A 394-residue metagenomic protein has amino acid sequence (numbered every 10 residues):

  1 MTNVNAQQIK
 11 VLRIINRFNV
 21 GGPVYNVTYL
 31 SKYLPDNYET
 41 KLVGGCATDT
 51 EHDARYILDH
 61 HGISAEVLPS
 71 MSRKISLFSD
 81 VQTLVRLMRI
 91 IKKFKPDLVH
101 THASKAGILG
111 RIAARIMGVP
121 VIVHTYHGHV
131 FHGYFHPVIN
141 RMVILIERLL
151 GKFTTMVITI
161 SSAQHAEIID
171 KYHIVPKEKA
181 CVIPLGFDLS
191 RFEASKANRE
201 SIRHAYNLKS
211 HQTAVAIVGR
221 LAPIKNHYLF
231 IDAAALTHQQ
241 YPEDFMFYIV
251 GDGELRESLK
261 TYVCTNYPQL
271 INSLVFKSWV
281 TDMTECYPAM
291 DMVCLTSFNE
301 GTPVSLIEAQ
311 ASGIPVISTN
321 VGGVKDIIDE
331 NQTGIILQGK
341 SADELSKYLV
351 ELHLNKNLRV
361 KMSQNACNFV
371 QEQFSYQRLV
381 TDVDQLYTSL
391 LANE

Functional and structural regions predicted by a protein language model:
N5, I9, R13-G21, Y25-S79 (+2 more regions): N-terminal strand-loop element at the rim of the active site of nucleotide-sugar-dependent glycosyltransferases
V24-Y29, T213-L236, E254-S258, V304 (+2 more regions): A conserved mid-protein helix/loop that constitutes part of the nucleotide-sugar donor-binding site
F153-K179, F187-R191: A short, active-site helix/loop in glycosyltransferases that binds the activated sugar's phosphate group
H204, Y262, E344, E351 (+2 more regions): A short, well-ordered alpha-helix in the C-terminal region of glycosyltransferases
K260-S278: Nucleotide-activated donor-binding/catalytic signature segment of Leloir-type glycosyltransferases, i.e., the conserved
W279, F298: Aromatic "clamp/platform" in nucleotide-sugar-dependent glycosyltransferases that forms part of the donor/acceptor
P315-S318, I328: Short hydrophobic beta-strand element within catalytic cores of glycosyltransferases and related nucleotide-activated
E330-N331, I335-A342, E351-K356: Conserved acidic donor-binding segment of nucleotide-sugar-dependent glycosyltransferases
